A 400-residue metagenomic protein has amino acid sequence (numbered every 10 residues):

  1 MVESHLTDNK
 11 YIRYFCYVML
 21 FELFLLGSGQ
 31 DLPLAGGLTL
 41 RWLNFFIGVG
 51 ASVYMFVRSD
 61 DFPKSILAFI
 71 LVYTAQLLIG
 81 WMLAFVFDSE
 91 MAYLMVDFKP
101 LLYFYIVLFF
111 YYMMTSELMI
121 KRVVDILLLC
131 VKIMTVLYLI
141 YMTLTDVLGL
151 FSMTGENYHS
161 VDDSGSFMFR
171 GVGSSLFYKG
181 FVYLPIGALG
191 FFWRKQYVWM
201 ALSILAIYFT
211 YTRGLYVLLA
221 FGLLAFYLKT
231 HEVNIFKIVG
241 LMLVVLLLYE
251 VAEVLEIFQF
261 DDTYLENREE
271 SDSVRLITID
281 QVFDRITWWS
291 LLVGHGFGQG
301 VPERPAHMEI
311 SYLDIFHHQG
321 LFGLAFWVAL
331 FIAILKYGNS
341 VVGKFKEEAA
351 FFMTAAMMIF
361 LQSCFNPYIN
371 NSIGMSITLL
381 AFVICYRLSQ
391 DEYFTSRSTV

Functional and structural regions predicted by a protein language model:
M1-R58, L78-A84, Y141, I359-L361 (+3 more regions): N-terminal signal-anchor transmembrane segment
V2-S4, G187-V254, V341-K344, A350 (+2 more regions): Hydrophobic alpha-helical segments of polytopic membrane proteins
W42-L43, A68-L78, S89-M113, I126-V131 (+1 more regions): Aromatic-anchored transmembrane helix interface
V124-S152, R170-L228: Alpha-helical transmembrane segments of multi-pass inner-membrane proteins
I140-D146, T230-E266, F283-W288: A membrane-periplasm/extracellular boundary helix in multi-pass inner-membrane enzymes that assemble envelope glycans
D262-Q319: Long extracytoplasmic/lumenal interhelical loops at the membrane interface of multi-pass membrane proteins
R304-S340, L361: A conserved mid-to-late transmembrane alpha helix and its immediate loop/hinge that forms the functional core
F352-F360, Y368-V400: Transmembrane alpha-helices of multi-pass inner-membrane enzymes
